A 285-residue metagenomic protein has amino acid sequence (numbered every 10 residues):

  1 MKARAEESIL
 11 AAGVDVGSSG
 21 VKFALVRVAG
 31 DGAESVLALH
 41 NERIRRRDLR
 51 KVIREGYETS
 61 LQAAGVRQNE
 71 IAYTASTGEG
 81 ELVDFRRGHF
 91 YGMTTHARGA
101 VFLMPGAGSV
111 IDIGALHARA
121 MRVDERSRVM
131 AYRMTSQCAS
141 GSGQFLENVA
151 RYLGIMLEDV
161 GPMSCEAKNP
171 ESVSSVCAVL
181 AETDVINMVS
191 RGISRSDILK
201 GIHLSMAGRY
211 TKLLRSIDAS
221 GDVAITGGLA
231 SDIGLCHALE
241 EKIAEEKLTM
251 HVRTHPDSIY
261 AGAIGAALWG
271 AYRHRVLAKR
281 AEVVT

Functional and structural regions predicted by a protein language model:
M1-E6, E79-A131, R215, G265-Y272: Conserved phosphate-binding catalytic cores of ATP/NTP-utilizing and phosphoryl-transfer enzymes
E7-K51, V129-Y132, S136-Q137: Short glycine-rich, Thr/Ser-proximal phosphate-binding strand/loop in the N-terminal lobe of ATP-dependent enzymes
L39-R46, S60-T94, M121, M130: Short beta-strand-loop/turn "lid" adjacent to the catalytic site in phosphate-handling enzymes
R45, R128-N169, Y272: Glycine-rich phosphate-binding loop plus the immediately following alpha-helix
G92-M93, L239-I264: Conserved phosphate-binding/catalytic loops in two-lobed NTP-binding clefts
L146, R253-T285: Glycine-rich phosphate-binding/hydrolytic loop that grips phosphoryl groups
A181-L214, I259: Adenine-nucleotide phosphate-binding core of ATP-dependent small-molecule kinases
R215-K242, H255-I259: Glycine-rich phosphate-binding loops at beta-strand->alpha-helix junctions
